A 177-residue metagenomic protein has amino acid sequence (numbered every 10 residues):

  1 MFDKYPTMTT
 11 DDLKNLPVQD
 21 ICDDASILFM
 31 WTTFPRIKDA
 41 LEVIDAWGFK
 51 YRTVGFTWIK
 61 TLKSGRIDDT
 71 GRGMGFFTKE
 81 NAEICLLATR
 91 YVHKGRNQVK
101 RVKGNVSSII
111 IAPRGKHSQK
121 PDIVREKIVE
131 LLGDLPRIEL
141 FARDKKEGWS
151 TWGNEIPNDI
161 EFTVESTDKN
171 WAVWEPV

Functional and structural regions predicted by a protein language model:
M1-V177: Class I S-adenosyl-L-methionine-dependent methyltransferase catalytic core
